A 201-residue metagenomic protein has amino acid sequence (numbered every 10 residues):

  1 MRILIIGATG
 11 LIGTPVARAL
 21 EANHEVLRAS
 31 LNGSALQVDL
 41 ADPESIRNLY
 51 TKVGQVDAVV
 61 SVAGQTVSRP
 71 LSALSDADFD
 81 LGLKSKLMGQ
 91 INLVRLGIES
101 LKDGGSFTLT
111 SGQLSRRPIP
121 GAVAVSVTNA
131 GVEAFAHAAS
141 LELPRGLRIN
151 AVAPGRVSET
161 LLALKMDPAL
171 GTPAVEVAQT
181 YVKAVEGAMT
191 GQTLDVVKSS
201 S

Functional and structural regions predicted by a protein language model:
L4-A19: N-terminal Rossmann NAD(P)H-binding glycine-rich loop of SDR-like oxidoreductase domains
A29-S45: Rossmann-fold cofactor-recognition segment
L40-V56: Conserved Rossmann-fold cofactor-binding substructure of NAD(P)-dependent oxidoreductases
V60-R69: Conserved NAD(P)H cofactor-binding loop of Rossmann-fold oxidoreductase domains
P70-L71, D78-D80: Substrate-binding pocket helix/loop in short-chain dehydrogenase/reductase
G82-L83, I91-N92, S106-V132, A136-L143 (+1 more regions): Catalytic loop of short-chain dehydrogenase/reductase
P144-L147, A151, S158-E159, L164-S201: C-terminal helical subdomain
